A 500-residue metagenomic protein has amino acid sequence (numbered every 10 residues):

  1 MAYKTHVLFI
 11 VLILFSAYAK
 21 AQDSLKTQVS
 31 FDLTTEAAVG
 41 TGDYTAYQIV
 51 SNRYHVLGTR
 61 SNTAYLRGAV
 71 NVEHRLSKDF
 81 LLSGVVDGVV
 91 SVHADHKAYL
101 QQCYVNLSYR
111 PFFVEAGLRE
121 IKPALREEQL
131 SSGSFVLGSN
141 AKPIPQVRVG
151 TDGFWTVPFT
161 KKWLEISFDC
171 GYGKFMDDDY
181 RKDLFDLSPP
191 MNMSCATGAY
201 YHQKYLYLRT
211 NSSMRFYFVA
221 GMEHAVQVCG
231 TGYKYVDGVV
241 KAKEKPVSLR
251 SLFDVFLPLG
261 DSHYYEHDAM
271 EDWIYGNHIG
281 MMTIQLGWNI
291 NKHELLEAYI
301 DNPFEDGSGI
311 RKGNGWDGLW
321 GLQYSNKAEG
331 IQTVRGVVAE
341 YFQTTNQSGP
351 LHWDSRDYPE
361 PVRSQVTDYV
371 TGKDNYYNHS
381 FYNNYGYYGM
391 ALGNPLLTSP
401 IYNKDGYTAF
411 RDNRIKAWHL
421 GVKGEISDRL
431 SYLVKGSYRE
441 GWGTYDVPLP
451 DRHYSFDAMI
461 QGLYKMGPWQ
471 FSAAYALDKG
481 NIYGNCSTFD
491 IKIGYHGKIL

Functional and structural regions predicted by a protein language model:
M1-L25, G497-L500: Bacterial Sec-dependent N-terminal signal peptides
Q22-L66, R75-V86, I166-Y172: Transmembrane beta-strand segments of Gram-negative outer membrane beta-barrel proteins
Q22-V29, V72-S83, S108-P111, F154-F168 (+6 more regions): Short loop/turn motifs that connect adjacent beta-strands in outer-membrane beta-barrel proteins
S30-T34, S61-R67, A98-Q102, I144-R148 (+6 more regions): Transmembrane beta-barrel architecture of outer-membrane proteins
T35-D43, H74, G88-V92, P111 (+11 more regions): Transmembrane beta-strands of outer-membrane beta-barrel pores
G42-V50, D95-Y99, R126-G133, D178-M191 (+5 more regions): Outer-membrane beta-barrel translocator domains and adjoining extracellular loop/strand segments of Gram-negative
K122-G238: Internal, well-ordered domain-core segments that constitute the primary functional module of diverse proteins
E266-L500: Outer-membrane beta-barrel pore domains
